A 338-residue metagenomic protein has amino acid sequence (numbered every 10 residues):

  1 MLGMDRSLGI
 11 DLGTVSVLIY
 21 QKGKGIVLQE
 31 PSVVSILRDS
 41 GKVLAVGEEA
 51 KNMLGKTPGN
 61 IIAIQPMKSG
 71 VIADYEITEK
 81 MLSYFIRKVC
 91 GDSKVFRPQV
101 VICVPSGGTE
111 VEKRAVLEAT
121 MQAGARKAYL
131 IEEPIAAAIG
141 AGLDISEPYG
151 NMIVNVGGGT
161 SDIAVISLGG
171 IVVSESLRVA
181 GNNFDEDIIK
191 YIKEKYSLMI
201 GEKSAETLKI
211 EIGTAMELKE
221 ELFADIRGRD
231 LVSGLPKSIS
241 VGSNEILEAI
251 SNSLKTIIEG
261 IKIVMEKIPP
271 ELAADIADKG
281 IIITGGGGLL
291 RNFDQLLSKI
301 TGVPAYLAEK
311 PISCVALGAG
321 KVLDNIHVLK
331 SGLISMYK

Functional and structural regions predicted by a protein language model:
M1-V156, A164-I282, G288-K338: Nucleotide/phosphate-binding catalytic cleft detector across ATP-hydrolyzing and phosphate-transferring enzymes
